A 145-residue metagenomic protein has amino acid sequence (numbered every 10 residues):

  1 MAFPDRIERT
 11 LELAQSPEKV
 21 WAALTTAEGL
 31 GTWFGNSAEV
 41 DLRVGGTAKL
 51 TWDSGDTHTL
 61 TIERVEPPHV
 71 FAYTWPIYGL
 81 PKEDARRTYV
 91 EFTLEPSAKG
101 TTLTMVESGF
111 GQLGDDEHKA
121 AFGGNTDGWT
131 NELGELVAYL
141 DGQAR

Functional and structural regions predicted by a protein language model:
A2, E8-R9, E28-T61, V70: Short beta-edge strand/loop motif at the mouth of beta-sheet-based domains
A2, G109-R145: A conserved amphipathic terminal alpha-helix motif
A2-P17, E95-V106: Aromatic-glycine hotspot motif
F3, W52-S54, K82-R86, A121: A generic structural micro-feature
A23-L24, V65: Conserved catalytic core of Hanks-type protein kinase domains
L24, F34, W75, L133 (+1 more regions): Short, flexible helix/strand-to-coil boundary loops that buttress conserved ligand/catalytic motifs in alpha/beta
E39, D56-G100, S108-G111: Hydrophobic-ligand binding "helix-grip"
